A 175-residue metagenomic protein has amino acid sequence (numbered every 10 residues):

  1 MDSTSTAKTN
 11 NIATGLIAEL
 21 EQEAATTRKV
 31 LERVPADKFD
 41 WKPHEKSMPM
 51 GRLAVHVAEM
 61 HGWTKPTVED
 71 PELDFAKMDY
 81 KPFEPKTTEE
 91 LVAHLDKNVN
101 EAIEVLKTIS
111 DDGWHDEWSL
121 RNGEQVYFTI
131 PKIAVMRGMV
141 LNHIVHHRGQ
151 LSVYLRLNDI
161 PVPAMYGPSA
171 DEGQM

Functional and structural regions predicted by a protein language model:
M1-A18, G173-M175: Basic/polar N-terminal segments that are highly enriched at the extreme N-terminus, encompassing both cleavable
I12-I17, P85-V92, R137-L141: Active-site rim elements
I17-L31, K38-K81, R121-M175: Short, contiguous alpha-helical
T26-K29, R33, K97, E101-T108 (+1 more regions): Solvent-exposed, charged/polar functional surfaces in cytosolic regulatory/catalytic domains
P66-T67, P71-S110: Helix-adjacent hinge/juxtasegments
E104, T108-D112, V153, L157-I160: Alpha-helix capping at helix-to-loop junctions
T108-G123: Acidic catalytic patch
